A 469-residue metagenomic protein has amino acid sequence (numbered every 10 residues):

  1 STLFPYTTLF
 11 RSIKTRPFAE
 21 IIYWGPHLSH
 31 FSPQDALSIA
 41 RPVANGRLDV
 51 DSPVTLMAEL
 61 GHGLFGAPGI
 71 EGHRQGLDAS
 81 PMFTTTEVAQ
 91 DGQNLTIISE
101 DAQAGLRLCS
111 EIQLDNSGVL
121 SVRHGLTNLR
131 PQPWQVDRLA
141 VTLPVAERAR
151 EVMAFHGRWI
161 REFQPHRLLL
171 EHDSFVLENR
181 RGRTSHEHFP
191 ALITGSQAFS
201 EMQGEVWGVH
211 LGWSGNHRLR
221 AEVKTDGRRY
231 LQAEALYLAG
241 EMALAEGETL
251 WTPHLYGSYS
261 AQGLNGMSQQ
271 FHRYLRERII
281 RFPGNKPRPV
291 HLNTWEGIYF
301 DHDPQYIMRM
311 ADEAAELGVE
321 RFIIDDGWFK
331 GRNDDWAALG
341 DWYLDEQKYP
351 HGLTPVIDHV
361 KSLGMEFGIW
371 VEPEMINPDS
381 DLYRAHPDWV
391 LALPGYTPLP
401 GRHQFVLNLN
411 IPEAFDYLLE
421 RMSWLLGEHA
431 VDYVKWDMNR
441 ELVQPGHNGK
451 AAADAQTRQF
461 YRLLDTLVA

Functional and structural regions predicted by a protein language model:
T2-L9: Short, small-residue-biased leader/transition segments that mark boundaries at the very start of proteins
Y6, D78-T86, M242-A261: Short Pro-Gly-centered flexible turn/kink motifs
Y6, H124, G247, L292 (+4 more regions): Conserved, mostly hydrophobic/aromatic
F10, R288-T294, E320-I324, F367-V371 (+1 more regions): Hydrophobic faces of well-ordered beta-strands that scaffold small-molecule active sites in alpha/beta enzyme cores
T15, A19-K224, L238: Polysaccharide-binding surfaces and accessory modules of carbohydrate-active proteins
R47-T84, G195-R220, Y259-F282, E320-D326 (+1 more regions): Glycine-rich, aromatic-flanked loop segments that form ligand/cofactor-binding clefts across common enzyme folds
I298-R384, V390-L391, D416-Y417, R458-V468: Aromatic- and glycine-enriched glycan-recognition loops and surfaces that form the carbohydrate-binding subsites
D345-G352, V356-S362, Y383-A469: Active-site neighborhood of glycoside hydrolase catalytic domains
